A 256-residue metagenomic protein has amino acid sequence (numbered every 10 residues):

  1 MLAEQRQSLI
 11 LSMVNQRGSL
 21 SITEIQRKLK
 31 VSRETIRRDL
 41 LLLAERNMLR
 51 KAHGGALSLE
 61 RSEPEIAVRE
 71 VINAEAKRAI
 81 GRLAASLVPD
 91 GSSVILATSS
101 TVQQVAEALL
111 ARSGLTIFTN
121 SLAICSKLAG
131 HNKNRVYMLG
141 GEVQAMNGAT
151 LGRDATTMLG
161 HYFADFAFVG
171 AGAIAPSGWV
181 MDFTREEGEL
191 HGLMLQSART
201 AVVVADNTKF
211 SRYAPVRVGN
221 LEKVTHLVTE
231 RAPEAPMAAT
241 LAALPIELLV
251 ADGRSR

Functional and structural regions predicted by a protein language model:
L2-S100, A106-R112, F118, L122 (+1 more regions): HTH-adjacent hinge/linker in prokaryotic transcriptional regulators
L2-S12, Q16-T23, K30, E45 (+1 more regions): Conserved phosphate- and dinucleotide-binding cores of soluble alpha/beta proteins, encompassing both enzyme active
